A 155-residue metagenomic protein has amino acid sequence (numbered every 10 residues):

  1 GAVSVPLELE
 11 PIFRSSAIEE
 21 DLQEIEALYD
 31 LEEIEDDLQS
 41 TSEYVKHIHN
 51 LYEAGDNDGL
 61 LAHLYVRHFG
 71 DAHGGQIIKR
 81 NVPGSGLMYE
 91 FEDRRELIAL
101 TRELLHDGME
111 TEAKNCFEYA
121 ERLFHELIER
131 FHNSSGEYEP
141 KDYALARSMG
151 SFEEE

Functional and structural regions predicted by a protein language model:
G1-E155: Metal- and O2-centered redox machinery and metal/ROS homeostasis
